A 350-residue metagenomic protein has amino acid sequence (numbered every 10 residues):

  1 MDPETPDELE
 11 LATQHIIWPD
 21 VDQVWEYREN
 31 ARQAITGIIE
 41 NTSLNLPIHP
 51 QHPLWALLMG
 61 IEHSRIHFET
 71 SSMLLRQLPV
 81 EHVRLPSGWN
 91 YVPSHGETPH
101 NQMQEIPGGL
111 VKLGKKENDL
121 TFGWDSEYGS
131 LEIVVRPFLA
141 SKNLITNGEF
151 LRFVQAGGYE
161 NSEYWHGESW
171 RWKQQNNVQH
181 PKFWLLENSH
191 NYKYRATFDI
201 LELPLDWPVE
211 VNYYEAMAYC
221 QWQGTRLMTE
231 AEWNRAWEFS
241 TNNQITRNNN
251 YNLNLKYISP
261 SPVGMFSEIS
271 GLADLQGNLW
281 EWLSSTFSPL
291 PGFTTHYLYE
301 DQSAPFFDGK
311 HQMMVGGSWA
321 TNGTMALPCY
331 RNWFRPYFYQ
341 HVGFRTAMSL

Functional and structural regions predicted by a protein language model:
M1-R32, V80-P93, N191: Short, helix-capping/interhelical loops that line the mouth of catalytic, cofactor-, or ligand-binding pockets
M1-T5, V21-I35, G60-S71, N147 (+1 more regions): Alpha-helical transition-metal enzyme core signature, strongest for iron centers
T5-W18, P47-H49, Y128-V134, N191-D206 (+1 more regions): Short glycine/proline-rich turn/loop motifs
H15-W25, L54-L58, R136-A140, L203-P208 (+2 more regions): Active-site rim elements
Q33-G60: Acidic interhelical loop/turn segments
G60-I66, T70, L74-Y128, N143 (+1 more regions): Functional-site microenvironments in short loops/helix caps that host divalent-cation chemistry
Q340-L350: Short, structured beta-strand segments at or near domain termini in extracellular proteins/domains
